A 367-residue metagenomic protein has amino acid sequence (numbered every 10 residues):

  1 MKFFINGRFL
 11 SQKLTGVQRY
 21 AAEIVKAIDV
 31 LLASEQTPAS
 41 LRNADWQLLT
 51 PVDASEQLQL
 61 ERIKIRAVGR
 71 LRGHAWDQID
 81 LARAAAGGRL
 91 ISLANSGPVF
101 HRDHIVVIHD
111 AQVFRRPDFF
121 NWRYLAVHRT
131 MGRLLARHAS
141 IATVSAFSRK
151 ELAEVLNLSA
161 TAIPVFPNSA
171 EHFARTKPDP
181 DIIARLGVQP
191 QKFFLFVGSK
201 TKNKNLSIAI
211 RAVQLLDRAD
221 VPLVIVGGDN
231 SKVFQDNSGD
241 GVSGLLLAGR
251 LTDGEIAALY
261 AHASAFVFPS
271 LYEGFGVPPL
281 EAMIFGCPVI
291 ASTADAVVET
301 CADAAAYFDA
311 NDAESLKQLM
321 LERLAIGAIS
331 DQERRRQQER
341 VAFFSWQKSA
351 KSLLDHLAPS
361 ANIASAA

Functional and structural regions predicted by a protein language model:
M1-A367: Carbohydrate transferase catalytic cores enriched for Leloir-type hexosyltransferases
